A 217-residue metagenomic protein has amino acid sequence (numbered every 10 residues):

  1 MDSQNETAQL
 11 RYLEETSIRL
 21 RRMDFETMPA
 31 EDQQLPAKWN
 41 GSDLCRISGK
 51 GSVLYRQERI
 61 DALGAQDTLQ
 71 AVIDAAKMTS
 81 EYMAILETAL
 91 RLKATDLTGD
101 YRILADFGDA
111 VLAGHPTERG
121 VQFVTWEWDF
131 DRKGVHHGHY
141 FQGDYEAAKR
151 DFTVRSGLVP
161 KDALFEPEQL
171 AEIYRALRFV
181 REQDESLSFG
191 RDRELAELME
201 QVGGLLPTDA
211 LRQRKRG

Functional and structural regions predicted by a protein language model:
M1-F25: Short Lys/Arg-enriched alpha/beta "domain-start" segment
L20-D32, R91-L92: Short secondary-structure junctions
G49, L112-G138: Short aromatic-glycine-(Arg/Gly/Cys) micro-motifs in beta-strand/loop hairpins
I60-G64, K133-E146, P160-D162: A short, exposed loop/beta-hairpin motif centered on an aromatic-Gly-Thr core
V72-A84, D144-P160: Short, structured interface segments
Y82-Q122: Short N-terminal "domain-start" leader segments that mark the transition from disordered tails or signal peptides into
K161-R212: Charged/polar low-complexity intrinsically disordered segments, enriched in acidic residues
Q213-G217: Non-Sec secretion/translocation targeting segments of pathogen effectors
